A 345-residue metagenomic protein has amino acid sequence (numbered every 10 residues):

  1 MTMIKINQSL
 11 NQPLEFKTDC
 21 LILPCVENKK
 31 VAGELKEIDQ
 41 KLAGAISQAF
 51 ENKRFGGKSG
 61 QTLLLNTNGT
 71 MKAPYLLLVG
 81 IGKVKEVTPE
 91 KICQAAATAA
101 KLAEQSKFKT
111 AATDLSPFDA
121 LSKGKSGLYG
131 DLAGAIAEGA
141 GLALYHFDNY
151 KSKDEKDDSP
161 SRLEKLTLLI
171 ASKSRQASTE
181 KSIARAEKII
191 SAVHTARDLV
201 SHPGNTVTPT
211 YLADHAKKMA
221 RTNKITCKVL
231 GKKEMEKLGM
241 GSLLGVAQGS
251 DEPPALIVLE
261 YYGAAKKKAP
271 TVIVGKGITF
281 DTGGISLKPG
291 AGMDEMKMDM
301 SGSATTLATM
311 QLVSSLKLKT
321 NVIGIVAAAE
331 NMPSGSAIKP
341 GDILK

Functional and structural regions predicted by a protein language model:
T2-G277: Short amphipathic alpha-helical segment within the helicase RecA-like ATPase core that mediates nucleic-acid
E86, L287, P333: Conserved protein kinase catalytic core
A120-S122, S191, T195-R197, K232 (+3 more regions): Short flexible/disordered coil segments
A216, T271, L287-E330: Alpha-helical metal-binding/catalytic segments enriched in His/Glu/Asp
V258-M298, S336: Catalytic-core environment of secreted peptidases
V326-A328, P333-K345: A structural-propensity feature for long, helix-poor, extended segments
